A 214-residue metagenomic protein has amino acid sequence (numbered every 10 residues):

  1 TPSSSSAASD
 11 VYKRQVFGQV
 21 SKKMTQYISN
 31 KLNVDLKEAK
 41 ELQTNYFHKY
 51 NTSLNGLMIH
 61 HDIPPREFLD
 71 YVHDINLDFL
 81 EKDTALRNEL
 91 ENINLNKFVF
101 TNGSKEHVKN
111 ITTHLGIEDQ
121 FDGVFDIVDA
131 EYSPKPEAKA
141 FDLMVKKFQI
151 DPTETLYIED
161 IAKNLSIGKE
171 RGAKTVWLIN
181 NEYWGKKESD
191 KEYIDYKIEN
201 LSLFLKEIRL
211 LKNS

Functional and structural regions predicted by a protein language model:
T1-A8, Y12: Single conserved hydrophobic/aromatic residue that forms the stacking wall/gate of nucleotide- or nucleobase-binding
P2, T101-N102, I158: Active-site-adjacent beta-strand anchor residues
K13-F17, L80, K135-P136: Short, solvent-exposed loop/turn segments at secondary-structure boundaries
R14, Q43-F47, I75-L77, D129-E131: Short histidine/acidic/glycine/proline-rich micro-motifs that form metal- and phosphate-coordinating active-site loops
K22-D74: A metal-dependent, Asp-based hydrolase signature
N55-H61, P65-V99, S104-K109, A138: Short, acidic loop-to-helix structural element flanking the phosphoryl-transfer center in phosphate-processing enzymes
E91, K105, K109-S214: Asp-based, Mg2+/Mn2+-dependent phosphohydrolase catalytic module
